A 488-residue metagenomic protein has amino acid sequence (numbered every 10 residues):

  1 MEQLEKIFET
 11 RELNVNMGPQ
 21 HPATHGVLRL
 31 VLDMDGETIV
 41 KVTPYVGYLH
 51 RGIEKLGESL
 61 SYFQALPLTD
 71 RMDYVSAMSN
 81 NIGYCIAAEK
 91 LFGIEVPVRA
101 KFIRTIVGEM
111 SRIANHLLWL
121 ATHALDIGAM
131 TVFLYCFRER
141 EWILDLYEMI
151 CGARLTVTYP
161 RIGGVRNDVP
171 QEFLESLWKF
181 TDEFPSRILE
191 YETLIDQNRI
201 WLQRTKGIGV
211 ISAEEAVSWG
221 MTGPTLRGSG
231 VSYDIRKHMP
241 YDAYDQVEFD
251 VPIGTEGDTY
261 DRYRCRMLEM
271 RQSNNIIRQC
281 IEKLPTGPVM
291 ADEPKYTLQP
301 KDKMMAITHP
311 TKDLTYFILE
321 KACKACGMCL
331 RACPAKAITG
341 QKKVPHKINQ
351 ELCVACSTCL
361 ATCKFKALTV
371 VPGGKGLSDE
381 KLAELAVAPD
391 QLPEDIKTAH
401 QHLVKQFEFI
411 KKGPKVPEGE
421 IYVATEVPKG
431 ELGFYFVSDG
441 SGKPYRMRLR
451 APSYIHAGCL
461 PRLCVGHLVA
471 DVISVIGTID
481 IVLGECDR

Functional and structural regions predicted by a protein language model:
M1-K321, K375-R488: Metal/cofactor-centered catalytic core regions of large enzymes
I318-L319, I348-Q350: Thr-Gly-centered strand-to-loop micro-motif
M328-K347, T358-G376: Iron-sulfur cluster-binding cysteine motifs and their immediate structural context in ferredoxin-like electron-transfer
